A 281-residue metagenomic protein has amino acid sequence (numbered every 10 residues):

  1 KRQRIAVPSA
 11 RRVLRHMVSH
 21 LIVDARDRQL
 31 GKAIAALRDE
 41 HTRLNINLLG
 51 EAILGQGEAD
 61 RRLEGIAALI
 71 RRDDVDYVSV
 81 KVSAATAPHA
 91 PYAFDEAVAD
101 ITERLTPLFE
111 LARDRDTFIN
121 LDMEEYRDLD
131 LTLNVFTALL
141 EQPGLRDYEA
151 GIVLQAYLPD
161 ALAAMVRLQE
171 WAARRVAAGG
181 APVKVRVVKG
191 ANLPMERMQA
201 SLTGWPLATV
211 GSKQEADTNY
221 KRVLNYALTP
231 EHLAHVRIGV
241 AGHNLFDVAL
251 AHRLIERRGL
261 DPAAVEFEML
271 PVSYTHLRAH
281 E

Functional and structural regions predicted by a protein language model:
K1-T117, N134, A138-G144, Y148-A150 (+2 more regions): Alpha/beta catalytic barrel-like cores
I46, L121, V240: Conserved, mostly hydrophobic/aromatic
L48-L54, V82-T86, M123-L129, L154-D160 (+3 more regions): Active-site-proximal loop/turn and secondary-structure-junction residues that shape catalytic pockets, frequently
G144-L158, L260-M269: Interdomain boundary/hinge elements
G151-W171, V185, E281: Phosphate/diphosphate-binding loops
G179-Q199: Aromatic-lined glycan-binding groove of carbohydrate-active enzymes
E215-V265, M269-S273: Long hydrophobic segments that form regular secondary structure
T275-H280: Conserved small/polar residues in nucleotide/adenosyl-binding loops
